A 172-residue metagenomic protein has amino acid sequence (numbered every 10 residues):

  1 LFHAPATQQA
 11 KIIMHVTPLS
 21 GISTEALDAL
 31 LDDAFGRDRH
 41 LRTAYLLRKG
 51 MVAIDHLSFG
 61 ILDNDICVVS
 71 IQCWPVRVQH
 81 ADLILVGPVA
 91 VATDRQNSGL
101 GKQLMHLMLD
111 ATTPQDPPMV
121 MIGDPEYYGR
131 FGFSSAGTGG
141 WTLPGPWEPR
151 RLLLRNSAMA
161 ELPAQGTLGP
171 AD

Functional and structural regions predicted by a protein language model:
A10-Y45, A53, G60-C67, L152-L153 (+1 more regions): Short amphipathic alpha-helix that is part of the acyltransferase structural core
A44-G50, G139-T142: Short, solvent-exposed loop/turn elements at beta->coil junctions and helix N-caps that rim active or binding pockets
G60, I66-R77, D82-A90: Conserved beta-strand in the GNAT
V86, V91, N97-D110, M121: Conserved acetyl-CoA-binding loop-helix of GNAT-fold acetyltransferases
S98, W147-A158: Accessory recognition modules or surfaces
T113-E148: Conserved active-site alpha-helix within GNAT-family acetyltransferase domains
